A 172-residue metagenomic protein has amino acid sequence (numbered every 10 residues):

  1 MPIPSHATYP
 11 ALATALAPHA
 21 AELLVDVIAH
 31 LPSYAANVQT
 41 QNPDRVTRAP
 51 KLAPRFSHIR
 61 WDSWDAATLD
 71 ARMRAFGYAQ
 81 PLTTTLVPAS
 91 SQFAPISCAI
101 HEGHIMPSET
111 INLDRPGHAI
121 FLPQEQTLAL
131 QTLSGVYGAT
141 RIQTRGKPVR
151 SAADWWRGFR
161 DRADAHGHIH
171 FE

Functional and structural regions predicted by a protein language model:
M1-R48: Donor/substrate-binding cores of folate-linked one-carbon enzymes
P43-E172: Internal anion-binding site segments
